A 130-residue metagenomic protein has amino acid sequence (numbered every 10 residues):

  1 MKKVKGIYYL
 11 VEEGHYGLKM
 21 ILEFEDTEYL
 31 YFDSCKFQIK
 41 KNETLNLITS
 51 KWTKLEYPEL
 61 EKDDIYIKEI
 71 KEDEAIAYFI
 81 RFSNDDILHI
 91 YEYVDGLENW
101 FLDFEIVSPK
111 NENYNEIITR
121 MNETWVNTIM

Functional and structural regions predicted by a protein language model:
M1-M130: Surface-exposed, interaction-prone regions used to assemble/regulate multi-protein complexes
